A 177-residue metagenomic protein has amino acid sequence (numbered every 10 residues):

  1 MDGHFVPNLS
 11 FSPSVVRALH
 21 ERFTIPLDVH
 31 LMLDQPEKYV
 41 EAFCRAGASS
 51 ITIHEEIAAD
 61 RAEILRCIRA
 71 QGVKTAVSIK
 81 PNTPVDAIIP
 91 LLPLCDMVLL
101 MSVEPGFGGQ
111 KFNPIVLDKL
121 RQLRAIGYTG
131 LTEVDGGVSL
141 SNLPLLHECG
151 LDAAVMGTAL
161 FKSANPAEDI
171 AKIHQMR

Functional and structural regions predicted by a protein language model:
M1-D2, M32-P36, E56, K80-N82 (+3 more regions): Active-site beta-loop-alpha junctions enriched in small/polar residues
D2-C67: N-terminal active-site wall of soluble small-molecule enzyme domains
D2-S10, S14, P81, A87-A125 (+2 more regions): Glycine/Thr-rich beta-alpha phosphate-binding loop at enzyme active sites
L9-V29, C67-S78, P114-G136, K172-R177: Alpha-helix-loop-beta-strand connector modules within alpha/beta enzyme cores
L27-L31, S49-I53, T75-I79, V98-L100 (+2 more regions): Hydrophobic faces of well-ordered beta-strands that scaffold small-molecule active sites in alpha/beta enzyme cores
E37-R45, T83-L94, V138-A154: Catalytic cores of alpha/beta
F43, V98, L123, D135 (+3 more regions): Conserved, mostly hydrophobic/aromatic
I51-D60, L99-G109, C149-D169: Glycine-rich phosphate-binding active-site loops on the catalytic face of alpha/beta enzymes
